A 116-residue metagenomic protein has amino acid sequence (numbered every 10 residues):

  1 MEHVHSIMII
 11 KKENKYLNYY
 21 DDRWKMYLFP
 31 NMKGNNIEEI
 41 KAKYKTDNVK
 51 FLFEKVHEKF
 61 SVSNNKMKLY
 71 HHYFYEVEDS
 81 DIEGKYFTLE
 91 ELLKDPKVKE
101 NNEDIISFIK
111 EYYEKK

Functional and structural regions predicted by a protein language model:
M1-I7: Acidic, metal-coordinating catalytic segment for phosphate/diphosphate chemistry, firing primarily on the Nudix
H3, F29, K68-H72: Short connector loops at helix/strand junctions that flank enzyme active sites, especially segments positioning acidic
S6, K12-D47: Conserved Nudix-box catalytic region and its N-terminal flanking loop in Nudix hydrolases and closely related
I9-I10, F74-E78, T88: Short, well-ordered beta-strand micro-motif
Y19, L52, F87: Hydrophobic residues at beta-strand termini and immediately following loops that shape nucleotide-binding pockets
W24-K25, D81-K116: Nudix hydrolase/Nudix homology domain
K25-P30, K59-S63, E76, K115-K116: Functional cleft and adjacent loop/helix regions within the main domain that mediate ligand binding or catalysis
K41, K45-D81: Active-site segment of metal-dependent pyrophosphate-handling enzymes, primarily the Nudix hydrolase catalytic core
